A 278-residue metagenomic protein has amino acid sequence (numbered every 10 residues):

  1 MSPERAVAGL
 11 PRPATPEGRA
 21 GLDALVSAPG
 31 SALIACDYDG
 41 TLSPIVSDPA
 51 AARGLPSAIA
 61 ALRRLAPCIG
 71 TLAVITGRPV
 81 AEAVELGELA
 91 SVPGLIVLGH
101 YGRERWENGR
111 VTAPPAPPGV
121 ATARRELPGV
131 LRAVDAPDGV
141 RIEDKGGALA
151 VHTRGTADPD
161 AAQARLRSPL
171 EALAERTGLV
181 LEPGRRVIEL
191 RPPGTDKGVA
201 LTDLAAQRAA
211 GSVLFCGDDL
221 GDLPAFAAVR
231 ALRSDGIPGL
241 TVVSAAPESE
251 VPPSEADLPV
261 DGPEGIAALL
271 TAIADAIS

Functional and structural regions predicted by a protein language model:
M1-Y38, L42-V46, S57, R64 (+1 more regions): Non-catalytic pre-domain segments flanking phosphatase-related domains
P3-T15, P29, G198-S278: Mg2+-dependent phosphoryl-transfer enzymes with acidic/Ser/Thr/Gly-rich catalytic loops
A32-I34, L95, V213: The start of beta-strands in P-loop NTPase/AAA+ ATPase cores
L42-A52, P183-P192: Glycine-rich phosphate-binding "P-loop"
R53-K145: Active-site phosphate-binding/coordination module
A90-G102, A172, P252-A268: Structural recognition of alpha->loop->beta junctions
N108-P117, P159-D160, D196-G198, L258-P259 (+1 more regions): Short, surface-exposed amphipathic charged segments that create phosphate/polyanion-binding patches used for binding
V140-A228, I237: Conserved acidic, metal-coordinating active-site core of Asp-based, Mg2+-dependent phosphoryl-transfer enzymes
